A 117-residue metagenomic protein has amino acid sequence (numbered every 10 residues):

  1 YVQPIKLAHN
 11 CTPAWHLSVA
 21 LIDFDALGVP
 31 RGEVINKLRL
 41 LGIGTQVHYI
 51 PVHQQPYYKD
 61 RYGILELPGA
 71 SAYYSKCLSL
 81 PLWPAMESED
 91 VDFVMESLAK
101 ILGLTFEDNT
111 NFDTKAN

Functional and structural regions predicted by a protein language model:
Y1-N117: PLP-dependent aminotransferase class I/II
